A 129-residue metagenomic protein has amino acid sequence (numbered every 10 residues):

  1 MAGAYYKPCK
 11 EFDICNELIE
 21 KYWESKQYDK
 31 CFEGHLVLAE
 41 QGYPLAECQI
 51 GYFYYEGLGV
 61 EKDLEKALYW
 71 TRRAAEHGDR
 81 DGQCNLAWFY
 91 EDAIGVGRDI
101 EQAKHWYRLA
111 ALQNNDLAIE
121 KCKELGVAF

Functional and structural regions predicted by a protein language model:
K10-E11, E40-P44, E56-L58, D63 (+4 more regions): Short helix-capping/linker turns of helical repeat alpha-solenoids
K10-Q41, E56: Alpha-helical segment of the N-proximal tetratricopeptide repeat
N16, C48, Y69, C84 (+2 more regions): TPR/TPR-like alpha-solenoid signature
N16-K21, Q49-E56, N85-D92, E124-F129: Hydrophobic face of amphipathic alpha-helices that form TPR/SEL1-like repeat modules and related alpha-solenoid
L112, D116-F129: Terminal, low-structured helical/coil segments at or just beyond the last alpha-helical repeat
